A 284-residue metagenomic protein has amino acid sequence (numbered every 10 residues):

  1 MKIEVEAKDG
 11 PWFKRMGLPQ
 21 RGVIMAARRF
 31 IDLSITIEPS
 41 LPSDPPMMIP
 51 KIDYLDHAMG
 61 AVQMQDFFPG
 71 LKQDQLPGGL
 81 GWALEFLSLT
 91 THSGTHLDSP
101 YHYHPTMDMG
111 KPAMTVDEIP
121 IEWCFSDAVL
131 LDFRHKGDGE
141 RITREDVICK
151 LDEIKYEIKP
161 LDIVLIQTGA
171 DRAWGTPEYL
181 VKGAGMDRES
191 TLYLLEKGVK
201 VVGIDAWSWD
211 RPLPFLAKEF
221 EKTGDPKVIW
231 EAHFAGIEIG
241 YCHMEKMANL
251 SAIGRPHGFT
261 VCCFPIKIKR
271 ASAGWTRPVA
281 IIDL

Functional and structural regions predicted by a protein language model:
K2-L284: Active-/binding-site microenvironments in catalytic and ligand-binding cores
